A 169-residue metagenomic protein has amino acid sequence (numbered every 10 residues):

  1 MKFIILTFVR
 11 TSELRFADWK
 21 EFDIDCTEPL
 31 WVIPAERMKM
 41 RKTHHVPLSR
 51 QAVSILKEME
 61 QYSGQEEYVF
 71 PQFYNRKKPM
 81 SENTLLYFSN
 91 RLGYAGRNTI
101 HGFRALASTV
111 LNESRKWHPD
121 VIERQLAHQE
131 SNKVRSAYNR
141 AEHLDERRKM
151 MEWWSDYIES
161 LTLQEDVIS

Functional and structural regions predicted by a protein language model:
M1-K2: Short amphipathic alpha helix immediately N-terminal
T7, F16-Q61, E130: Conserved tyrosine-mediated DNA breakage-rejoining catalytic core shared by Y-recombinases
T7, V46, M59-V69, F73-Y74 (+2 more regions): Short, basic (Lys/Arg/His-rich) helix/loop patches that form interaction surfaces in the mid-to-C-terminal regions
E13-A17, I122: Alpha-helix N-cap/helix-start motif at helix boundaries, enriched for small hydrophobics
E21-E28, A95-G96, K116-N139, S160-D166: Short, polar N-cap/turn motifs at the start of nucleic acid-interacting alpha helices
K39, R50-S54, E58-E66, P71-K77 (+2 more regions): C-terminal secondary-structure termini that scaffold catalytic or DNA-interacting sites
P79-S81: Active-site core of glycosidic bond-cleaving carbohydrate-active enzymes
